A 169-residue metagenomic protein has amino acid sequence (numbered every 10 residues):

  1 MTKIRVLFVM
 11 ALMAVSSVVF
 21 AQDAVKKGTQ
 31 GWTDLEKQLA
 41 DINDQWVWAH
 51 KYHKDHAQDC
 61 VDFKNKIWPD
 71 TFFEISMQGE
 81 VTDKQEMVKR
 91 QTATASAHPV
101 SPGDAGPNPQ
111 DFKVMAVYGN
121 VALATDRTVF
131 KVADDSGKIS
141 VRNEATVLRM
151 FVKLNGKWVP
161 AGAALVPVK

Functional and structural regions predicted by a protein language model:
M1-F8: Bacterial N-terminal signal peptides that target proteins for export
F8-S17: Bacterial N-terminal signal peptides
V19-D23: Boundary at the C-terminal end of the N-terminal hydrophobic targeting segment
A24, E144-K169: Short beta-strand edge/turn micro-motifs at domain boundaries
G28, K37-A40, Q58-N120, R127 (+1 more regions): A solvent-exposed, acidic/Ser-Thr-rich amphipathic alpha-helical stretch
Q38-Y52: Solvent-exposed, amphipathic alpha-helical segments
G79-V81, V129-K131, V166-K169: Solvent-exposed loop/turn segments at secondary-structure junctions within structured extracellular/periplasmic domains
A116, F130-D134, F151: Beta-strand elements of well-folded, non-transmembrane domains
